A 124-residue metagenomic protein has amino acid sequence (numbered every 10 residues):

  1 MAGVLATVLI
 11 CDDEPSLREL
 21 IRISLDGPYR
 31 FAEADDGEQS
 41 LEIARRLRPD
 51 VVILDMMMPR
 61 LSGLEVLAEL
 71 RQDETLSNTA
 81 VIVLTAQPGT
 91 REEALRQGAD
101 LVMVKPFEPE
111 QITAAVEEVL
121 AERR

Functional and structural regions predicted by a protein language model:
P15-A32: Two-component/phosphorelay signaling modules centered on CheY-like receiver
D36-Q39, D50, S62-A68: Acidic catalytic/metal-coordinating carboxylates
E42, L64-S77: Short amphipathic alpha-helix used as the core "switch/output" element in two-component signaling
D55: Active-site residues of response regulator receiver
M58: Receiver (REC) domain active-site loop signature in two-component systems and cognate sites in sensor histidine kinases
E65, Q87-M103, A114: Alpha4 helix (beta4-alpha4-beta5 surface) of REC/receiver domains from two-component response regulators
I82-L84: Hydrophobic/aromatic residues positioned on beta-strands within the core alpha/beta folds
F107-E118: C-terminal output helix
